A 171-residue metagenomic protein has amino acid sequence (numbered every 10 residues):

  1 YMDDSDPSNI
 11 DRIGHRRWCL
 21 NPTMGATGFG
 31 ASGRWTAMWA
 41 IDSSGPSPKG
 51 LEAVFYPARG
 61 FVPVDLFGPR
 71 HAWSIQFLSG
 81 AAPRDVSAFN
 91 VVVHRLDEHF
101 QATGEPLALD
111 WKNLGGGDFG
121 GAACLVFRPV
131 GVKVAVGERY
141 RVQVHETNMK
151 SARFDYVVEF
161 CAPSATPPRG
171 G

Functional and structural regions predicted by a protein language model:
Y1-A37: A well-ordered secondary-structure block
D6, W39-P46, P129-K133: Secondary-structure transition/turn motif
I13, L125-F127, G171: Hydrophobic transmembrane signal anchors and adjacent membrane-proximal interface regions, especially in viral
S32, L66-G68, L114-G121: Short, ordered beta-strand-loop transition motifs
A37-D97, C161-G171: N-terminal non-catalytic regions of secreted/periplasmic and cell-surface proteins
F61, L66, A81, F100-A102 (+2 more regions): Eukaryotic low-complexity, intrinsically disordered acidic/proline-rich regions prevalent in transcription/chromatin
H71-D97, G117-F160: Extracytoplasmic/surface-exposed domains of secreted proteins that mediate cell-envelope carbohydrate/peptidoglycan
Q101-F119: Solvent-exposed serine/threonine-rich low-complexity stretches and specific carbohydrate-binding patches
